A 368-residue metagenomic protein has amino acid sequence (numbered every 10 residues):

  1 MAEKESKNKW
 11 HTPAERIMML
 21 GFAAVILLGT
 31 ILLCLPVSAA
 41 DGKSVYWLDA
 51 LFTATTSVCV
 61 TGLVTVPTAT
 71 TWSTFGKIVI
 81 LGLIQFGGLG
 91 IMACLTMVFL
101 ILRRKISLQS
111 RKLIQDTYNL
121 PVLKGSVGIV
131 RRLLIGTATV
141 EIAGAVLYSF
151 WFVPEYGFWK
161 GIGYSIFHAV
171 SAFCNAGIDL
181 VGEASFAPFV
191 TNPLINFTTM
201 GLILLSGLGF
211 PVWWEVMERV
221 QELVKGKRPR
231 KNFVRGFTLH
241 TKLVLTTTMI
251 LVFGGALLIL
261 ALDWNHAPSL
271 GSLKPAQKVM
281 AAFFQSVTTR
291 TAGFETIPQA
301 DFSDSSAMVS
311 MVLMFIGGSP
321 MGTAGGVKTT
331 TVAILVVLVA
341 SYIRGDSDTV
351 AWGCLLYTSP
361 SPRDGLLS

Functional and structural regions predicted by a protein language model:
M1-R363, S368: Membrane-proximal intracellular helices of multi-pass ion channels
